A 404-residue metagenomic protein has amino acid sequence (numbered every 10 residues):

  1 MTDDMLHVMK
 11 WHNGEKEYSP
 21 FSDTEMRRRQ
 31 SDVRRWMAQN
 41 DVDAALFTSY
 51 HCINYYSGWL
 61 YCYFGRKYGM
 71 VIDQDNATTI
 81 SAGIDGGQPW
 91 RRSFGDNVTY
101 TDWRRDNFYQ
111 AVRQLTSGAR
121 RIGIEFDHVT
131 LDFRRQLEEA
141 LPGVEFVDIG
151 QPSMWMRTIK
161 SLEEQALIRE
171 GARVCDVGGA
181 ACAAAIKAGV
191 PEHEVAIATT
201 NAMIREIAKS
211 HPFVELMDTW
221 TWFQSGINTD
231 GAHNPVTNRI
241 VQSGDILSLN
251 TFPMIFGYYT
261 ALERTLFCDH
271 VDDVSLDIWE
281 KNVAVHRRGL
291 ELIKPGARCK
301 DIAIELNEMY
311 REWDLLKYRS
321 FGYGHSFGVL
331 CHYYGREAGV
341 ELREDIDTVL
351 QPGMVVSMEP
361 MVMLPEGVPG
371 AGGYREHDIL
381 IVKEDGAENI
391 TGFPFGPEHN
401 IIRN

Functional and structural regions predicted by a protein language model:
M1-N404: Active-site neighborhoods and metal-handling regions in enzymes and metal-associated proteins
